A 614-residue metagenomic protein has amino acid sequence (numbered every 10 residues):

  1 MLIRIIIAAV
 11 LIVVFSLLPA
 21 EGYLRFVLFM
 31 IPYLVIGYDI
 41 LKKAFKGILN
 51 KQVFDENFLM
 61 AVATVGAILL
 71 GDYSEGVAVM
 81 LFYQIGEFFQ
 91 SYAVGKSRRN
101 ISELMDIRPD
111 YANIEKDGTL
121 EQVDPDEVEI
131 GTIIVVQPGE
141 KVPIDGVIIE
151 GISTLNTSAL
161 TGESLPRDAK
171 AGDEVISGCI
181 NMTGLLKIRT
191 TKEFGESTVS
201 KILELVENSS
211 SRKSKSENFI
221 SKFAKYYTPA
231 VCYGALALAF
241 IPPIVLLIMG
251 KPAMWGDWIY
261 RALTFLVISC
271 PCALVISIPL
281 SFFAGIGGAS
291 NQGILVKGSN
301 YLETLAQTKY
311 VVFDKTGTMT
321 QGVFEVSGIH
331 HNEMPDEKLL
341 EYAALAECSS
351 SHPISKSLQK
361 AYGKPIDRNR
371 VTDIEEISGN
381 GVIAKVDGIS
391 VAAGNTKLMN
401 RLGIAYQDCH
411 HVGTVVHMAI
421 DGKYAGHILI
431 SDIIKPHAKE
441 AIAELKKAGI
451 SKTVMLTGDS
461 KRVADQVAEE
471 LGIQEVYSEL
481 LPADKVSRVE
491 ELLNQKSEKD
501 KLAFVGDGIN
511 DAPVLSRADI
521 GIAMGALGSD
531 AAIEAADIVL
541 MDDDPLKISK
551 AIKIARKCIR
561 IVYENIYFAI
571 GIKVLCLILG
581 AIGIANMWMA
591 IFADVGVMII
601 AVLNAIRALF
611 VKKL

Functional and structural regions predicted by a protein language model:
I7-V10, F219-M249, R261-F282, Y563-F592: Bilayer-spanning, highly hydrophobic alpha-helical transmembrane segments
F15-S16, G22-L24, F29-Y111, E115 (+7 more regions): Actuator/coupling domain of P-type ATPases
A44, D72, A93, A112 (+27 more regions): Residue-level signature of catalytic and energy-coupling elements of molecular machines, predominantly ATP/GTP-dependent
F45-V53, Y92-S102, L280-S299, A608-L614: Juxtamembrane helix-loop transition segments at the membrane interface in multi-pass membrane proteins
N57-A61, L160, Y260, C270-A346 (+2 more regions): Conserved catalytic phosphorylation-site environment of P-type ATPases
G234, K496-K499, A536, M541-L614: Membrane-embedded transport module
V326-K452, K461, I473-V489: P-type ATPase nucleotide-binding
G388, T414, I420-E564, I572: Conserved ATP-binding TGD loop and adjacent catalytic N/P-domain core of P-type ATPases
